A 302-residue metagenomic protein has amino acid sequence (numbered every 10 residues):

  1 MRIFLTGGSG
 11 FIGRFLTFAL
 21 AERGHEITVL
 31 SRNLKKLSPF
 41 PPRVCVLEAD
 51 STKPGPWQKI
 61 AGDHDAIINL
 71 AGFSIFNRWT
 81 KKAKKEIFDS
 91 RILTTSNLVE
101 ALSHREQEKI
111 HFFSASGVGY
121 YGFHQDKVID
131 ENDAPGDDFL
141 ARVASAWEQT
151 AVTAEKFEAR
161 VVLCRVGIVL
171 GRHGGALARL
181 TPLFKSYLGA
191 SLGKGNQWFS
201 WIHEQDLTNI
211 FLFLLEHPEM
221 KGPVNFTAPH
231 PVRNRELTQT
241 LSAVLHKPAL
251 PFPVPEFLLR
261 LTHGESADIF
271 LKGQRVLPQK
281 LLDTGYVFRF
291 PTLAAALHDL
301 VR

Functional and structural regions predicted by a protein language model:
R2, H217-E265, H298-V301: Mid/C-terminal beta-alpha module of Rossmann-like enzyme folds, strongest in SDR-family dehydrogenases/epimerases
I3-R23: N-terminal Rossmann NAD(P)H-binding glycine-rich loop of SDR-like oxidoreductase domains
K36, P41-L93: NAD(P)H-binding glycine-rich loop region in Rossmannoid oxidoreductase-like domains and their noncatalytic homologs
S96-D138: Conserved Rossmann-fold NAD(P)-dependent oxidoreductase catalytic core, especially the SDR/UDP-sugar
D137-V161: Active-site Tyr-X1-5-Lys
V152, T181-G189, Q197-V232: Alpha-helical substrate-binding/gating segment
A154-V162, G167-W198, E204, L241: NAD(P)-dependent short-chain dehydrogenase/reductase
D268-R302: C-terminal amphipathic/interface module of NAD(P)-dependent oxidoreductases and related NAD-binding regulators
